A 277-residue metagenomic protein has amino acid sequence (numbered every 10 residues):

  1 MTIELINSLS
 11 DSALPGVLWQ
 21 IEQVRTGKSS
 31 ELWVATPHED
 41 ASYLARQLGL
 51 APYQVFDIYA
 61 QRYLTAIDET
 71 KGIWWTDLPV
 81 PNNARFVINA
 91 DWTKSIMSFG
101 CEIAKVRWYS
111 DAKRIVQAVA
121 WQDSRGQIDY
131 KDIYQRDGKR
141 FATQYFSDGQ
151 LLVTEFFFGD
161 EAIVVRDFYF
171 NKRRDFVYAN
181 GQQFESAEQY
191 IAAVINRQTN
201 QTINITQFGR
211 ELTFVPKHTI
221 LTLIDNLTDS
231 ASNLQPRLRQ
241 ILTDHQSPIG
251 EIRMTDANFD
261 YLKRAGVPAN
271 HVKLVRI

Functional and structural regions predicted by a protein language model:
M1-N82, I163-I277: Long terminal segments
D77-Y190: Repetitive, compositionally biased segments used for assembly/scaffolding
